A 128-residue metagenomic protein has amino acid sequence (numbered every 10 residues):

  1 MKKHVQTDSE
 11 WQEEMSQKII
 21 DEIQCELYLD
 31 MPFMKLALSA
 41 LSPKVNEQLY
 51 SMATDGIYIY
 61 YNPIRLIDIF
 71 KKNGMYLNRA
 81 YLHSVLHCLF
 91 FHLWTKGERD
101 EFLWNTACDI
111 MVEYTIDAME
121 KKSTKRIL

Functional and structural regions predicted by a protein language model:
M1-L77, Y81, V85-K122: Basic/hydrophobic alpha-helical interface regions
K122-L128: A gly/proline- and charged-residue-enriched helix-loop-helix capping module
